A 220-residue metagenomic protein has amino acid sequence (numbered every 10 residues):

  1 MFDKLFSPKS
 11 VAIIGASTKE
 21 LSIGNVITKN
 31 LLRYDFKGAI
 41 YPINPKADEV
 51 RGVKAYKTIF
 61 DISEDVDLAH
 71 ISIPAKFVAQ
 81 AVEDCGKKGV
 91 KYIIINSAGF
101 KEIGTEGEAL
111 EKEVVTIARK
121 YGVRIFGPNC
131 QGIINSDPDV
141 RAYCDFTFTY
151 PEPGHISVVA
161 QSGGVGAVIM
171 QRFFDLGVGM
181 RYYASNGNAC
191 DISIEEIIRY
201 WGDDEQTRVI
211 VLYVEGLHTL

Functional and structural regions predicted by a protein language model:
M1-L220: Catalytic-core regions of core metabolic enzymes, especially those transforming organic acids/acyl-group intermediates
